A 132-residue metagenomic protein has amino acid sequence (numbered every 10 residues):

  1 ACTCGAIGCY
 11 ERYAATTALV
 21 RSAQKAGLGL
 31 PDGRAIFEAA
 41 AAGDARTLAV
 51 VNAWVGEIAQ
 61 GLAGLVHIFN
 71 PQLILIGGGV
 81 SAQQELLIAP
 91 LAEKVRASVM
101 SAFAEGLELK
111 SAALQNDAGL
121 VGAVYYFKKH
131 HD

Functional and structural regions predicted by a protein language model:
A1-D132: ATP-binding/phosphotransfer module of carbohydrate and carboxylate kinases, centering on a glycine-rich
